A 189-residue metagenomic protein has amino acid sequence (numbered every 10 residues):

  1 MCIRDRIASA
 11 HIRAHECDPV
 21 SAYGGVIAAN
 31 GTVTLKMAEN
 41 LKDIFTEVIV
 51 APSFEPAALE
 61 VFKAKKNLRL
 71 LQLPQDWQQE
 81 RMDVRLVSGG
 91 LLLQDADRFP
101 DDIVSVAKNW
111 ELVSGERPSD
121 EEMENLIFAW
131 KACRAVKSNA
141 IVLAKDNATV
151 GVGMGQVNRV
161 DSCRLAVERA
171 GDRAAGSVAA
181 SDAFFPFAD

Functional and structural regions predicted by a protein language model:
R4-D189: ATP-dependent carboxylate/acyl-activation modules
